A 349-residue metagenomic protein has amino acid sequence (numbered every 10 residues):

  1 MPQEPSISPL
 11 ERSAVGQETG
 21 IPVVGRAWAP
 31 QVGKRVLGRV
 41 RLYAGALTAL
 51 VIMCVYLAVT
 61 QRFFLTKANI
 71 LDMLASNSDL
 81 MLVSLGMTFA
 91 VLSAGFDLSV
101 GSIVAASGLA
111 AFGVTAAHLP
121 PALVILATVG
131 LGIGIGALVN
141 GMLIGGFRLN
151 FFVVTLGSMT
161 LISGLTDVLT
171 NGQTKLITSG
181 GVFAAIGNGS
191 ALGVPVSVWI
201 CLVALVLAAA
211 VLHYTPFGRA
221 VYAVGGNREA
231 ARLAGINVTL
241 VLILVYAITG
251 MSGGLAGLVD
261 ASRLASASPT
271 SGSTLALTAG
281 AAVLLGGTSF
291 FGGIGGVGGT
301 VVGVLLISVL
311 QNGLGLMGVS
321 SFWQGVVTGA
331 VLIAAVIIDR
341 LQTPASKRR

Functional and structural regions predicted by a protein language model:
M1-V55, V59, G226, L233-L240 (+1 more regions): Cytosolic-side transmembrane-helix boundaries in multi-pass membrane proteins
V32-G38, A116, G134-L176, Y214-P216 (+3 more regions): Short loop segments and helix-boundary regions at transmembrane helix junctions of multi-pass inner-membrane proteins
Y43-T48, M73, M81, S102-A106 (+7 more regions): Hydrophobic alpha-helical transmembrane segments
A49-L65, S93, T166-K175, A210-P216 (+1 more regions): Structural signal for alpha-helical transmembrane segments and their membrane-water exit/capping regions in multi-pass
V51-H118, M142-L149, G280-G298, A330-V331: Single transmembrane alpha-helix segments in multi-pass membrane proteins
P120, V124-L126, G134-N140, I144 (+2 more regions): Helix-loop-helix "hairpin" substructures at the membrane interface of multi-pass membrane proteins
F147, F151-T215, V241-L244, R263-G272 (+2 more regions): Transmembrane helix-bundle core of multi-pass membrane transporters and related energy-transducing complexes
G253, R263-G329: Transmembrane alpha-helical segments in multi-pass inner-membrane proteins
